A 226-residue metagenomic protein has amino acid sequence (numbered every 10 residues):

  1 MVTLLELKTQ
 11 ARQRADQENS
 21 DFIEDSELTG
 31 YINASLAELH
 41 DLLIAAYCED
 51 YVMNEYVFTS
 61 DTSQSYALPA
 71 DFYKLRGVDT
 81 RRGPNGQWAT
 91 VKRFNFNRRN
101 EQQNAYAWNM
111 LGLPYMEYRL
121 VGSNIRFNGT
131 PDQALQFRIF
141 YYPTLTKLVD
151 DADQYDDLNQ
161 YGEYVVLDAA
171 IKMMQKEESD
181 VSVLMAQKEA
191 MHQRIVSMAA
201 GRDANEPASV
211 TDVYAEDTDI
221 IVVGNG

Functional and structural regions predicted by a protein language model:
M1-G226: Glycine-enriched, solvent-exposed interface loops adjoining structured elements
